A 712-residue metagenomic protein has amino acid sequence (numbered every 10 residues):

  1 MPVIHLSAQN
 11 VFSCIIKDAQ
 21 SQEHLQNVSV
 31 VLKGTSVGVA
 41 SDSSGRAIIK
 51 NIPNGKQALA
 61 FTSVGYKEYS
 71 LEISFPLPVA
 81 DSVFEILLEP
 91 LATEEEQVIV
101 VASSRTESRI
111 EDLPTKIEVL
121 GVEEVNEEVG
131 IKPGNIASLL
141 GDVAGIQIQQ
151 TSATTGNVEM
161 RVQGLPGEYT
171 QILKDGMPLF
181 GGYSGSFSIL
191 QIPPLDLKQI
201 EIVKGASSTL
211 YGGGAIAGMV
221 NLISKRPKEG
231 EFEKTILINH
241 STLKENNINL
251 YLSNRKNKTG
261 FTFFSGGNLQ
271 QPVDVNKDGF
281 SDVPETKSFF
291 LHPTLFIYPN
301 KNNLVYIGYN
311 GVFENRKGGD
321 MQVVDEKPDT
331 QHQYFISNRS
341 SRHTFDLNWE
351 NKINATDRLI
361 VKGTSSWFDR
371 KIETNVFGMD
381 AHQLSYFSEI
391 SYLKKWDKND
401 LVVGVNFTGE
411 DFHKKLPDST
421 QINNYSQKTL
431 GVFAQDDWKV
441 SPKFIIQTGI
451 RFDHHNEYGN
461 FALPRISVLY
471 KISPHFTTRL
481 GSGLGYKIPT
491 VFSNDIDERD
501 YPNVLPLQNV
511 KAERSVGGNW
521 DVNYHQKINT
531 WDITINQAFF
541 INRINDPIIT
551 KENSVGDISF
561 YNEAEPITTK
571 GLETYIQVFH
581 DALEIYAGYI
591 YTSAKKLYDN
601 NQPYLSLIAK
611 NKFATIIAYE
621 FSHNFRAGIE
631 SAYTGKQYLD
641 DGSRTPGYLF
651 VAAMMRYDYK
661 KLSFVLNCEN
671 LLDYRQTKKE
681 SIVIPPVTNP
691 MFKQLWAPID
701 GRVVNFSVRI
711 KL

Functional and structural regions predicted by a protein language model:
K17-S21, V28-K33, T62-Y66, A80-E127 (+1 more regions): Short, acidic, small-residue-rich periplasmic hinge/interaction motif at the N-terminus of Gram-negative outer-membrane
I48-K50, E159-R161, M177-K204, L291: Short acidic/polar hinge/loop motifs at secondary-structure boundaries that mediate gating or recognition
D81-L87, I136-L139, G156-R161, L173 (+5 more regions): N-terminal periplasmic accessory domains that precede and gate Gram-negative outer-membrane beta-barrel machines
E128, A137-G181, K198: Extracytoplasmic beta-strand/coil segments of soluble accessory domains associated with Gram-negative outer-membrane
Q270-F290, F296-L359, S365-Q383: Flexible loop and strand-edge segments within Gram-negative outer membrane beta-barrel domains
D325-A355, K471, F476-T477, G481-R543 (+4 more regions): Outer-membrane beta-barrel signature, preferentially recognizing the C-terminal barrel domain of Gram-negative
K439-S441, I535-I544, N562-L639, R709-K711: Gram-negative outer-membrane beta-barrel transporters
R543-D546, T550, K636, Y657-L712: C-terminal beta-signal and adjacent terminal beta-strands/loops of Gram-negative outer-membrane beta-barrel proteins
